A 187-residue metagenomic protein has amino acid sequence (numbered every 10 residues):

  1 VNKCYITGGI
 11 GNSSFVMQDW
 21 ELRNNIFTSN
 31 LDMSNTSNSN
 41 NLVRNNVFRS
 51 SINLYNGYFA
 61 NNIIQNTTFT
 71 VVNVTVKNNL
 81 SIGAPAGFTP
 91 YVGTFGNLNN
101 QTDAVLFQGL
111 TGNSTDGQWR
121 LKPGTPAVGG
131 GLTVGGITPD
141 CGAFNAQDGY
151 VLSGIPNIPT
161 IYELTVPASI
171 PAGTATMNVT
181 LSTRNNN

Functional and structural regions predicted by a protein language model:
V1-T115: Predominantly extracellular beta-rich ligand-binding scaffolds that present long acidic/polar faces for carbohydrate
Q18-E21, L42, Y58, I63 (+3 more regions): Generic ordered-secondary-structure signal
V72, R120, T174-A175: A broadly tuned, weak detector of single residues within folded domains
G83, G131-L132, N185: Generic short alpha-helical hydrophobic face used as a protein-protein interaction/packing hotspot
F95-P156: C-terminal accessory segments
P139-M177, S182-N186: Short, compositionally biased P/S/T/A/G/V-rich stretches that sit at domain boundaries
